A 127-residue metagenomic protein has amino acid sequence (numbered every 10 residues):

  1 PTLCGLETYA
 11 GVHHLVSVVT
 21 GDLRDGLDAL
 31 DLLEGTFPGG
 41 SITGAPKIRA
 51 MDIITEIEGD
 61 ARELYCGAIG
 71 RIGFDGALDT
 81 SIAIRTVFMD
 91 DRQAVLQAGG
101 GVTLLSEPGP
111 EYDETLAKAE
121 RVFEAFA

Functional and structural regions predicted by a protein language model:
P1-C4: Metal-dependent catalytic core segments for phosphate chemistry
T8-A127: Conserved hydrophobic core element of enzyme catalytic domains
